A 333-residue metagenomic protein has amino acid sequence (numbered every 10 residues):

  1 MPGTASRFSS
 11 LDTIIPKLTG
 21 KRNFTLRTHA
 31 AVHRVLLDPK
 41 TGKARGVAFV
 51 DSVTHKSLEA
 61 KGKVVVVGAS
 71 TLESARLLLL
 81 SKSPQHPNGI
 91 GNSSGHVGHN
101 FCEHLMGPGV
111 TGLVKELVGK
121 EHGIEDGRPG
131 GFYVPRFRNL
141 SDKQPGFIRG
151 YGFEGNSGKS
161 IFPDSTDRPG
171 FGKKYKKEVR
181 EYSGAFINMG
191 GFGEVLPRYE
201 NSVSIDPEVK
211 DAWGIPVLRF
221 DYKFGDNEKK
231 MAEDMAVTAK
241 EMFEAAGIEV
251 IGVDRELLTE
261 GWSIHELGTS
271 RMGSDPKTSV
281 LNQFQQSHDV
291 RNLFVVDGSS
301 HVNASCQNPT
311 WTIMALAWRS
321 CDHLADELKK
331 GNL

Functional and structural regions predicted by a protein language model:
M1-F8, V67-G68, G91, G191 (+2 more regions): Hydrophobic alpha-helical scaffolding
M1-P39, A44, L257-S263: Conserved redox-cofactor binding core of oxidoreductases
F8, V47-V50, S274-S279: Short gly/ser/thr-rich secondary-structure transition/capping motifs
K21-R22, K61-G62, M106, D289-R291: Short coil/turn connectors at secondary-structure junctions
A31-V32, K43-G46, Y199, G247-E249: A broad structural signal for short, well-ordered beta-strand segments within beta-sheet-rich domains
R34-T41, V47-E125, D297, L316 (+1 more regions): Glycine-rich loop(s) and the adjacent beta-strand/alpha-helix scaffold that form part
L58, S81-P84, S93-N100, E194-L333: C-terminal lid/capping helical subdomain adjacent to the catalytic/cofactor pocket in oxidative enzymes
S94-L218, K223-K229, S263-E266, H288 (+1 more regions): FAD cofactor-binding and catalytic pocket of flavoenzymes
